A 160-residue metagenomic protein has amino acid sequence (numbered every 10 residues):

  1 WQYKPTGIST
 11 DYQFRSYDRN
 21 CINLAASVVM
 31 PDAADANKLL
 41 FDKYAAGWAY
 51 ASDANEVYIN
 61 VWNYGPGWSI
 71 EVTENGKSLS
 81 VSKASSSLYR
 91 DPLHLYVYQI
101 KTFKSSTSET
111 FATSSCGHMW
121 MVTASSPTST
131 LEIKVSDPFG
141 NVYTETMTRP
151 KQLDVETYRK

Functional and structural regions predicted by a protein language model:
W1-K160: Metal-dependent phosphoesterase/phosphodiesterase active-site architecture
